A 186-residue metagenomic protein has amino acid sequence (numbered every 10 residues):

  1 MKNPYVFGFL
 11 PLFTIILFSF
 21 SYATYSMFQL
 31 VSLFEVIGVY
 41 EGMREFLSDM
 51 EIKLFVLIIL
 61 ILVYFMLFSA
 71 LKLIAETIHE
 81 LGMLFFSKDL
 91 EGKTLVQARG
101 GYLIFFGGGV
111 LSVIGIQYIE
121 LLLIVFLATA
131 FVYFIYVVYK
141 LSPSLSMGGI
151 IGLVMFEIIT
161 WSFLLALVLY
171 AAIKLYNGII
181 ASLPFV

Functional and structural regions predicted by a protein language model:
M1-F18, E51-L57, G148-I159: Alpha-helical transmembrane segments and their helix-start/interface "positive-inside/aromatic belt" motifs in integral
I16-S32: Alpha-helical transmembrane segments of multi-pass membrane proteins
F28-V31, K72-E80, Y136, K140 (+1 more regions): Short helix-terminus and kink motifs of transmembrane alpha helices, predominantly at the cytoplasmic interface
L30-I52: Perimembrane loop-to-helix junctions flanking transmembrane segments
D49-F68, Q117-L121: Alpha-helical transmembrane segments
I58-G108: Alpha-helical transmembrane segments with an aromatic anchor "belt"
G107-Y133: Short alpha-helical packing/oligomerization segments
V132-V186: Terminal transmembrane helical module of multi-pass membrane proteins
